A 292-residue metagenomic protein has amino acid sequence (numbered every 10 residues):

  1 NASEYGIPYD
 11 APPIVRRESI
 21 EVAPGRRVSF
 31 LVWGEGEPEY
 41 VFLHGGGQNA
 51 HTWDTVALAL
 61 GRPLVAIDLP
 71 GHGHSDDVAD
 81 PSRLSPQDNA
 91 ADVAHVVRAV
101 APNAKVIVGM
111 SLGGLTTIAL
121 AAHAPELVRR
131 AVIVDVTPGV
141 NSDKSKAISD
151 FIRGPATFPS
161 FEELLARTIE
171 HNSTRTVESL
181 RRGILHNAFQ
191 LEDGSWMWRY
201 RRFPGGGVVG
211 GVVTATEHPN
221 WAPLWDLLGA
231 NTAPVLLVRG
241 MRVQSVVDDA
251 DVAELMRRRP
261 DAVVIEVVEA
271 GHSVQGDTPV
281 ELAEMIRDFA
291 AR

Functional and structural regions predicted by a protein language model:
N1-P38, G61-R62, A101-N103, V263 (+1 more regions): Alpha/beta-hydrolase fold catalytic core
A23-R26, L31, T55-L58, V65 (+2 more regions): Active-site loop/oxyanion-hole signature of alpha/beta-hydrolase fold enzymes
E37, G45-Q48, S111, M241: Active-site glycine-rich loops that stabilize anionic/oxyanionic intermediates across multiple enzyme folds
G45-T55, L64: Serine-hydrolase catalytic-loop signature spanning alpha/beta hydrolases and amidase-signature enzymes
P102-S142: Conserved hydrolase catalytic core segment
G139-F203, T216: Helix-rich cap/lid subdomain of alpha/beta-hydrolase
L191-R258, V263-E266: Conserved serine/cysteine hydrolase catalytic core
A270-P279: Catalytic histidine-centered segment of alpha/beta-hydrolase-like enzymes
